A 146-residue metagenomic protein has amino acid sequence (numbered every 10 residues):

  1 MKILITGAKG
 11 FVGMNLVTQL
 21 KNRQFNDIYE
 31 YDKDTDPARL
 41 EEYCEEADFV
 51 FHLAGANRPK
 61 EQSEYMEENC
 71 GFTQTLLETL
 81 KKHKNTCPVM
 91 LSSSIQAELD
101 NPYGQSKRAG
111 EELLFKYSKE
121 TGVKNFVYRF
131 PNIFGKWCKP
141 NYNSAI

Functional and structural regions predicted by a protein language model:
I3-R23: N-terminal Rossmann NAD(P)H-binding glycine-rich loop of SDR-like oxidoreductase domains
T6, M66-C70, D100-R108, K139-S144: Short-chain dehydrogenase/reductase
T6, V50-A54, V89-S94, Y128-F130: SDR active-site strand-loop-helix element
T18-N22, Q74, E78-K82, F115-K119: Short, well-ordered alpha-helices that flank and scaffold nucleotide-derived cofactor binding pockets
F25-D34: Conserved glycine-rich Rossmann-like NAD(P)H-binding loop of the short-chain dehydrogenase/reductase
T35-G71, T75, T79-K82, Q96-D100: NAD(P)H-binding glycine-rich loop region in Rossmannoid oxidoreductase-like domains and their noncatalytic homologs
Q74-E112, N125-F126: Conserved Rossmann-fold NAD(P)-dependent oxidoreductase catalytic core, especially the SDR/UDP-sugar
G104, E112-I146: NAD(P)-dependent short-chain dehydrogenase/reductase
